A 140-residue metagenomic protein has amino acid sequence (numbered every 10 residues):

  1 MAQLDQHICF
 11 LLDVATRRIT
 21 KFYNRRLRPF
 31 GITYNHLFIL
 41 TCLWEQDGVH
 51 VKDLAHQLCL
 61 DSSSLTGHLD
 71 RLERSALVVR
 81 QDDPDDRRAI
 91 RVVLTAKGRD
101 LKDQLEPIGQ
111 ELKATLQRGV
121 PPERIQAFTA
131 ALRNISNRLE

Functional and structural regions predicted by a protein language model:
M1-F30: N-terminal leader segment of winged-helix/HTH proteins
D13-T16, T41-E45, E106: Short, locally clustered residues in the helix-turn-helix/winged-helix DNA-binding domain
R18, F22, F38-T41, D100: Pre-recognition alpha-helix immediately N-terminal to the DNA-recognition helix within helix-turn-helix or winged-helix
T20, D70-A130: Charged, amphipathic alpha-helical coiled-coil/dimerization segments
N35-L37, S63: Key DNA-contact positions within bacterial/archaeal DNA-binding proteins
Q46-H50: Short capping segments at the starts of secondary-structure elements
V51-K52, S63, D70, I90: Residues within helix-turn-helix
A55: The alpha-helix within a helix-turn-helix
